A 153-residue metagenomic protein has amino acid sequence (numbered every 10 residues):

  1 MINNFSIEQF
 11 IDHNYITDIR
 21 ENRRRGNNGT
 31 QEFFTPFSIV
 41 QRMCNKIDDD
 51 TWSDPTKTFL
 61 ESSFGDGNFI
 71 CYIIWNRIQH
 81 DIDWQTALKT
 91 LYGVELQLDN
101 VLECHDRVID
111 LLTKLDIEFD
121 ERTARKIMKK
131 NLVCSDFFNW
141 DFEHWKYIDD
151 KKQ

Functional and structural regions predicted by a protein language model:
M1-Q153: SAM-dependent methyltransferase catalytic region
